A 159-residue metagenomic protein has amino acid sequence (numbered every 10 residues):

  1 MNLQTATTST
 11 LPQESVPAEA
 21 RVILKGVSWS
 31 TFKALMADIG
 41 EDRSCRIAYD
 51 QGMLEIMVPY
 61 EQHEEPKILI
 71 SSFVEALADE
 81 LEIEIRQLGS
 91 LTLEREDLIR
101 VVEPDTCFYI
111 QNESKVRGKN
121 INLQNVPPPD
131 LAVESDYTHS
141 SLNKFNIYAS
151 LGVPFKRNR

Functional and structural regions predicted by a protein language model:
M1-R159: Gly/Pro/Ser/Thr-rich low-complexity, intrinsically disordered segments predominantly at protein N-termini
